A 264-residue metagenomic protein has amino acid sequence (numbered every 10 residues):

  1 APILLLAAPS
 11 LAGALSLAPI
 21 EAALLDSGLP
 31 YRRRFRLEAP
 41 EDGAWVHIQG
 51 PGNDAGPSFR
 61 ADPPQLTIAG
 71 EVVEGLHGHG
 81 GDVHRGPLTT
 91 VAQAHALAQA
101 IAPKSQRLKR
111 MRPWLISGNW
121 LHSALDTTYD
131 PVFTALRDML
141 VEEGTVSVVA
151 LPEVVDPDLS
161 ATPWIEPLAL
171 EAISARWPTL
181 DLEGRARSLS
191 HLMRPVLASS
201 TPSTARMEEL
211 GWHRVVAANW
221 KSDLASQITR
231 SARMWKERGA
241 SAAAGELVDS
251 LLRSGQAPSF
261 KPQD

Functional and structural regions predicted by a protein language model:
A1-D264: Replace "Mg2+/Mn2+-dependent" with "divalent metal-dependent
